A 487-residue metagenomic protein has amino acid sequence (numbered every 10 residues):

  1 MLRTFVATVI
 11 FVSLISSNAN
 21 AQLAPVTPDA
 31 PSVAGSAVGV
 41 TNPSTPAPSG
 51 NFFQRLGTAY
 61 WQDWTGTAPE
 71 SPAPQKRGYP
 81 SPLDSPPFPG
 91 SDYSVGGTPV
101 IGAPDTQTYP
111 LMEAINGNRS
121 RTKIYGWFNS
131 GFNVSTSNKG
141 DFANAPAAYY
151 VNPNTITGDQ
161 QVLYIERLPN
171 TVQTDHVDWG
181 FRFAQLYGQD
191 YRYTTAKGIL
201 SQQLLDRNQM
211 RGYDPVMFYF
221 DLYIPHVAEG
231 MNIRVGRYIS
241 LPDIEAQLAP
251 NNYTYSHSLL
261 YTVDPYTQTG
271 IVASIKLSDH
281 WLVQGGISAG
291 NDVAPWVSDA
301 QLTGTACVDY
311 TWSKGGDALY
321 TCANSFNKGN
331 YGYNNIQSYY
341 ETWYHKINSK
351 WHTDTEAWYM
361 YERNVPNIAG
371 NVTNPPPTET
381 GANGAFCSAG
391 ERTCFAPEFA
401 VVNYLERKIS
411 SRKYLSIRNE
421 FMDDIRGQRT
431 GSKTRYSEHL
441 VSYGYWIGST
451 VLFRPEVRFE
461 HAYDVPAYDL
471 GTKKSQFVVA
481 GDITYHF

Functional and structural regions predicted by a protein language model:
L2-L14, N18-D141: N-terminal periplasmic/intermembrane-space "pro-region" immediately following the signal or transit peptide
A19, Y125, V177-F183, Y344-Y359: Hydrophobic, aliphatic-enriched repeat segments that assemble into extended interaction scaffolds in large eukaryotic
A24-Q54, D63, S71, K76-P80 (+4 more regions): Outer-membrane beta-barrel pore domains
T106-P110, P215, Q268, A400 (+1 more regions): Short, conserved clusters of charged catalytic residues that mark active-site and nucleotide-handling motifs
I115-T136, G140-A143, Y149-G290, S298-T305 (+4 more regions): Outer membrane beta-barrel
L222, D292-W296, N327-Y331: Short helix-to-loop capping/linker segments positioned immediately adjacent to catalytic or ligand/cofactor-binding
